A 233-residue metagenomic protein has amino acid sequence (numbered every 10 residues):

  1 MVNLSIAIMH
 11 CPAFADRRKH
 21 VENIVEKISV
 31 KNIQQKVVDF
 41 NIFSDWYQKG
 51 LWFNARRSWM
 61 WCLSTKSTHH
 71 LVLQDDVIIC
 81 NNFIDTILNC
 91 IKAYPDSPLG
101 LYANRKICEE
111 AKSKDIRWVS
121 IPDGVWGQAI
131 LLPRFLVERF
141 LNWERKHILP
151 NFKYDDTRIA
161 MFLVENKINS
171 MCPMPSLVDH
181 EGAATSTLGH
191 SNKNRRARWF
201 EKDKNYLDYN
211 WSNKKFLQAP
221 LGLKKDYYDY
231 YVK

Functional and structural regions predicted by a protein language model:
M1-L73, V77-K233: An acidic/histidine-cluster motif and surrounding catalytic segment that typifies divalent-metal-assisted enzyme active
